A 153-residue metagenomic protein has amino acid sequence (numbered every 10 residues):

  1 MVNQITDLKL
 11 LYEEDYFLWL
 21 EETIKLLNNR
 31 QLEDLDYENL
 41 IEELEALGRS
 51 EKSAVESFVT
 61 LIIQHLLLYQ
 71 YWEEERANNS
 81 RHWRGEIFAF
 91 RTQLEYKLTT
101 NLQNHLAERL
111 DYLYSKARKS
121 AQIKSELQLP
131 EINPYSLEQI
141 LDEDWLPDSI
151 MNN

Functional and structural regions predicted by a protein language model:
M1-T60, Q64-N153: Surface/interface-facing alpha-helical segments and adjacent flexible terminal/loop regions used for partner/assembly
